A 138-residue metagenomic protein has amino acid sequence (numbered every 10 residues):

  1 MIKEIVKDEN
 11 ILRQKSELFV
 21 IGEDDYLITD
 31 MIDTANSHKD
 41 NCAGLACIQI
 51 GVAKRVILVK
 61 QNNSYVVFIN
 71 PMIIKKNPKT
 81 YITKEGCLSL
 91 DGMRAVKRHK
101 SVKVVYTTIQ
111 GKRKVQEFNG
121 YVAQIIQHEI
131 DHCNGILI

Functional and structural regions predicted by a protein language model:
M1-I138: Positively charged
